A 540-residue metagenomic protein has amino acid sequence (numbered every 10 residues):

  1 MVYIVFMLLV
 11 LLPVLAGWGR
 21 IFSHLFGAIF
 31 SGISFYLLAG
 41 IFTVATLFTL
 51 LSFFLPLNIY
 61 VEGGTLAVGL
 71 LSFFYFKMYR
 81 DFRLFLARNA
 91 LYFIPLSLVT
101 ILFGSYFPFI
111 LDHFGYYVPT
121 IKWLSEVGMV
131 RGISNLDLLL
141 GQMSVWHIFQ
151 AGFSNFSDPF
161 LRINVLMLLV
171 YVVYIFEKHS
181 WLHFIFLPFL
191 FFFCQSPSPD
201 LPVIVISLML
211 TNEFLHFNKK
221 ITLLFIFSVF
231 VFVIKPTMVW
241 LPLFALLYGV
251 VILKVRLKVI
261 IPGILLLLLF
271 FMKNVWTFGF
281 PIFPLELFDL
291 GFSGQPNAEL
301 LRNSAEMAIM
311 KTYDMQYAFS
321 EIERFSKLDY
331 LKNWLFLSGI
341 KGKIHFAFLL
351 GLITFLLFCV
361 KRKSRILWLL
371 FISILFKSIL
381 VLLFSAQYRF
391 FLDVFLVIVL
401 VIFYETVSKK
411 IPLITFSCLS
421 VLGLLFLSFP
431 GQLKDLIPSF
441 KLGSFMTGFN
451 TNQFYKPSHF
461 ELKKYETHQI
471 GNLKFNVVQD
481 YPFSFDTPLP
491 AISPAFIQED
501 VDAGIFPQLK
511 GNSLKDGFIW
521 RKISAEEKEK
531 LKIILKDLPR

Functional and structural regions predicted by a protein language model:
M1-F82, K219: Membrane-embedded, hydrophobic transmembrane alpha-helices
G17-H24, N164-E177, S326-S364: Hydrophobic, aromatic-rich transmembrane alpha-helices and their immediate juxtamembrane boundary segments
F48-S52, P188-F192, I221-L247, P262-L268 (+2 more regions): Membrane-interface alpha helices of multi-pass inner-membrane proteins
F76, R80, L241-I264: Perimembrane helix-loop-helix junctions
L102-F176, C194-S196: Active-site lumenal/periplasmic loops and adjacent helix-entry segments of GT-C-fold, multi-pass membrane
S105-P108, K258-W334: Membrane-lumen/periplasm interface segments of specific transmembrane helices in polyprenyl phosphate-linked
K122, D200, I206, I234 (+2 more regions): Hydrophobic/aromatic-rich transmembrane helices and adjacent perimembrane loops
P296-Y313, V421-R540: Intrinsically disordered, polar/acidic, low-complexity terminal segments
